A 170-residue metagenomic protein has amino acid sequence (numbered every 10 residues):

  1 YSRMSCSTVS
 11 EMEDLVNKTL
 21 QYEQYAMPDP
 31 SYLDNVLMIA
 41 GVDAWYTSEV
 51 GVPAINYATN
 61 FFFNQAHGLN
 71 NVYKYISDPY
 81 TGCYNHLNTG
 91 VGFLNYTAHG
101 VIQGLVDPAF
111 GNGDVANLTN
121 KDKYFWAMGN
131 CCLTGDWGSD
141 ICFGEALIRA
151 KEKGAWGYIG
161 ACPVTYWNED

Functional and structural regions predicted by a protein language model:
Y1-D170: Cysteine-dependent hydrolase recognition
